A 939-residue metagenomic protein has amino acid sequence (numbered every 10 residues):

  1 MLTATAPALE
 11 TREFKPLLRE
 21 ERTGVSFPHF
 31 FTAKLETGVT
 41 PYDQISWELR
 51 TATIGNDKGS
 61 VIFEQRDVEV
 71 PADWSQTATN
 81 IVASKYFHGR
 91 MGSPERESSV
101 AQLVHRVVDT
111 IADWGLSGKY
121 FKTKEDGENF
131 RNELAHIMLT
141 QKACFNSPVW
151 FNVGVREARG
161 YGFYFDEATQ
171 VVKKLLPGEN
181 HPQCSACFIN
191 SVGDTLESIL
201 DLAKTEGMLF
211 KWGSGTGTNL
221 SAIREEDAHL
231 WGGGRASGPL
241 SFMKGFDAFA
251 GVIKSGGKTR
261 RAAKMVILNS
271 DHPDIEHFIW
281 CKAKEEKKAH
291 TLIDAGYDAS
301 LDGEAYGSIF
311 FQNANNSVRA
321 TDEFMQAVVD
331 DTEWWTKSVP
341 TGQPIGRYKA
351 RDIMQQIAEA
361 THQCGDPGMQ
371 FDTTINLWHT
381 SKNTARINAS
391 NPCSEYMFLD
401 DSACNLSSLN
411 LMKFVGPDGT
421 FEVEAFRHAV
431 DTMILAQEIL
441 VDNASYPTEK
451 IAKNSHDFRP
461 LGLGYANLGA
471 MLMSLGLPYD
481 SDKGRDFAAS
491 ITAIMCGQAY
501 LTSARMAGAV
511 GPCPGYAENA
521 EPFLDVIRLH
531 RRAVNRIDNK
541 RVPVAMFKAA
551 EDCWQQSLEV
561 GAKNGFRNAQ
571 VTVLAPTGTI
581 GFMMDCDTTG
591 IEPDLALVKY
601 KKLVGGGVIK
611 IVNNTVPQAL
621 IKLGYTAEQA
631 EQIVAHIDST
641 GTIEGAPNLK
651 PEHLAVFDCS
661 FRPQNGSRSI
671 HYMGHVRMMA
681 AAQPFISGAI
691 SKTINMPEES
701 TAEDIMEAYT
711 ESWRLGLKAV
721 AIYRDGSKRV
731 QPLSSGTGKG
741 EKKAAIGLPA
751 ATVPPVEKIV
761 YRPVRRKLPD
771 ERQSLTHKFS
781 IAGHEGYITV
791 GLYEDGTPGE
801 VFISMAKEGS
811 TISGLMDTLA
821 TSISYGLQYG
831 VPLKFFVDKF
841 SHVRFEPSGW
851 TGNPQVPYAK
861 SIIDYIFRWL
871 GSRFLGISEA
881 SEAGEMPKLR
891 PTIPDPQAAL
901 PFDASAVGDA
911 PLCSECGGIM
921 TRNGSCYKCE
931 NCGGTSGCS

Functional and structural regions predicted by a protein language model:
M1-S824, Q828: Extended catalytic cores of very large enzyme megasubunits
M265, A910, C926: Residues immediately within or flanking Cys/His clusters that coordinate Zn2+ in small zinc-binding modules
T640, S813, K839-S861: Short, surface-exposed loop/turn segments at secondary-structure boundaries that line and modulate
W713-G738, Q855-D895: Long, highly charged low-complexity segments enriched in Glu/Asp and Lys/Arg with interspersed Ser/Thr
A899-G908, I919-N923: Short, flexible, mixed-charge glycine/proline-rich loop motifs that serve as phosphate/nucleic-acid-contacting
C913-C916, C929: Short cysteine-rich clusters marking metal-coordination/redox-active sites
R922-C926, S939: Short Cys/His-rich "knuckle" micro-motifs
G933-S939: Short Cys/His-rich micro-motifs in 6-15 aa windows
